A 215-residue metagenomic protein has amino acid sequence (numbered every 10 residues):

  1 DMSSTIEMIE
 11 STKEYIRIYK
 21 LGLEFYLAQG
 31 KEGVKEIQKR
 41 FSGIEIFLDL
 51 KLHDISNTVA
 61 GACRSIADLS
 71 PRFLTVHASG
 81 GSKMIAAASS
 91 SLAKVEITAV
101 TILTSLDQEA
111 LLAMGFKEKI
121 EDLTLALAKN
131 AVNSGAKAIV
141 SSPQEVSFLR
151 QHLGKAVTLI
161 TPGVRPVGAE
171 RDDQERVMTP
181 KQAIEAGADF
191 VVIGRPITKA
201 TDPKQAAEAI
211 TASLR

Functional and structural regions predicted by a protein language model:
D1-K39, G43, S56-V59, D68 (+4 more regions): Conserved alpha/beta-domain cores
I16, I44-E45, V95, V157: A structural micro-motif
R17-K20, F47, R72-T75, T98 (+2 more regions): Conserved beta-strand positions in the central sheet of alpha/beta enzyme cores
Y19, K51, L74, A131 (+4 more regions): Conserved, mostly hydrophobic/aromatic
L27-K31, S142-V191: A C-terminal functional module that forms or caps the active site or interfaces directly with catalytic machinery
I37, I85-S91, I184, I197-R215: C-terminal helical cap(s) of enzyme catalytic domains, especially alpha/beta-barrels
D54-A138, S142-S147, H152-I160, P166-A169: Conserved anion-binding
